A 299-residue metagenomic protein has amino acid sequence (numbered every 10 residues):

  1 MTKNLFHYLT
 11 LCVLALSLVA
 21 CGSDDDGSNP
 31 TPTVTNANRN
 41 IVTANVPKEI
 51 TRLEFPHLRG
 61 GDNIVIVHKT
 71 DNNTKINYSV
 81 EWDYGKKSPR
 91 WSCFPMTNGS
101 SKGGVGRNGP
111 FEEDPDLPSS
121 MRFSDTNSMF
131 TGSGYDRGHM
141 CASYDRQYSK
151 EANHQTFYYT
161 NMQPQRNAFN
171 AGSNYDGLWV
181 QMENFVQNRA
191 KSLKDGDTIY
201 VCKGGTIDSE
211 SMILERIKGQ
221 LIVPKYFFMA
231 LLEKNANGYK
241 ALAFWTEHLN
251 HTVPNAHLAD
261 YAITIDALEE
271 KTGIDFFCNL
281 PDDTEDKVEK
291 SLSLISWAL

Functional and structural regions predicted by a protein language model:
M1-L9: Bacterial N-terminal signal peptides that target proteins for export
T10-V13, D145: A ubiquitous, low-specificity "background" feature that marks scattered single residues across proteins without
L14-A15, Y159: Residue-level signal for mature regions of secreted extracellular proteins and peptides
S17-A20: C-terminal motif of bacterial Sec signal peptides marking the signal peptidase cleavage site
G22-L299: Domain-level detector for secreted/extracellular nuclease and nuclease-toxin modules, and for the ENPP-like C-terminal
